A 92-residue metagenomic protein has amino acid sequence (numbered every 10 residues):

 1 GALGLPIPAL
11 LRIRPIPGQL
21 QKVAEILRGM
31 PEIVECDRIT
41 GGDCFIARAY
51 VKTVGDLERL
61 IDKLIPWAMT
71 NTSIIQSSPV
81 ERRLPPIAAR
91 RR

Functional and structural regions predicted by a protein language model:
G1-R92: A compositional/biophysical signature of low hydrophobicity enriched in polar/charged and small residues
